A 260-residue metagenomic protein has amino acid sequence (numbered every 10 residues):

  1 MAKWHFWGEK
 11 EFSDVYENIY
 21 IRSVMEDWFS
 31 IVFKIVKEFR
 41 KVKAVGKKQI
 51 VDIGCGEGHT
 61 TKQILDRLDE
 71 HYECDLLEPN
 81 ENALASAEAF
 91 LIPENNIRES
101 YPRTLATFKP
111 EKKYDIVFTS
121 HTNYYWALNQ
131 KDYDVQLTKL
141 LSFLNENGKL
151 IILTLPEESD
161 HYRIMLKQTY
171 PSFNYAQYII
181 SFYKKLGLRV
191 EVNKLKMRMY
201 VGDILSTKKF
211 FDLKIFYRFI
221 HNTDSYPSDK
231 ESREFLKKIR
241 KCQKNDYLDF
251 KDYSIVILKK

Functional and structural regions predicted by a protein language model:
M1-R40: Class I SAM-dependent methyltransferase Rossmann-like catalytic core, especially the SAM/SAH-binding loop
V51-D52, G56-T107: Class I SAM-dependent methyltransferase SAM/SAH-binding core
F118: A conserved beta-strand element that flanks and buttresses the S-adenosyl-L-methionine
T122: Hydrophobic adenine-recognition pocket in adenosine-nucleotide-binding enzymes
Y125-L140: A short, conserved alpha-helix within the catalytic core of class I
K149-Y175: Conserved class I S-adenosyl-L-methionine
S172-G187: Short alpha-helix
N193-K260: Conserved Class I S-adenosyl-L-methionine
